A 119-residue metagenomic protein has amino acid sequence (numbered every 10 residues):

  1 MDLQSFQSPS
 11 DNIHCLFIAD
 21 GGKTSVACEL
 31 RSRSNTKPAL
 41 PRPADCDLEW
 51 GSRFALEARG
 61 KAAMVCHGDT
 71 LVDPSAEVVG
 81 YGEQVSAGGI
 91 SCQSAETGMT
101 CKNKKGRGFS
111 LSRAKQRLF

Functional and structural regions predicted by a protein language model:
M1-D2: N-terminal low-complexity, Pro/Thr/Ser-rich intrinsically disordered segments that act as propeptides or flexible
S10, P41-R42, E49, Q93 (+1 more regions): Generic hydrophobic/packing signal
S10-A27, S86-K104: Extracellular/lumenal glycan-associated surfaces
V26-V79, S112-F119: A low-complexity, Ser/Thr/Gly/Pro-enriched, surface-exposed linker/loop concept that marks segments flanking
H67-G98: Acidic, glycine-rich flexible loop segments
E96-F119: Extracellularly exposed regions in secreted/surface proteins, prominently low-complexity, repeat-rich
